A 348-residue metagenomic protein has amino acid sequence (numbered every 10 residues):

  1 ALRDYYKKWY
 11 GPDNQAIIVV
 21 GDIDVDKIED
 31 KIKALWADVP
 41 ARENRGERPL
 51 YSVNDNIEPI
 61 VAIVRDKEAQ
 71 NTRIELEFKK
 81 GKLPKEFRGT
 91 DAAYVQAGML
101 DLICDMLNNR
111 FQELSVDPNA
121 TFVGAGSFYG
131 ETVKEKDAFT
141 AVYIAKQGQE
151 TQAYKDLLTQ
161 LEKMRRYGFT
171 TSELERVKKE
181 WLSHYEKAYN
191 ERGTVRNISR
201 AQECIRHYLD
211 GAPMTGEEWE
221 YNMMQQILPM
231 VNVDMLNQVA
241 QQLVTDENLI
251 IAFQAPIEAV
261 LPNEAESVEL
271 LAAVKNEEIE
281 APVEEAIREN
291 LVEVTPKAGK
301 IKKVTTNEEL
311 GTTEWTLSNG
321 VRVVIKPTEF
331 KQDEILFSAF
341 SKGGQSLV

Functional and structural regions predicted by a protein language model:
A1-Q15, D26, S346: A conserved hydrophobic secondary-structure block that centers on an alpha-helix together with its immediately flanking
A1-Y5, G98, D105-Q112, D156-T159 (+1 more regions): Acidic/histidine-enriched segments that form metal/cofactor-coordinating and catalytic pocket/exosite environments
D4-P12, E131-D137, E217, W315 (+1 more regions): Short, flexible turn/loop "capping" segments at secondary-structure junctions
D4-Y6, A62-V64, G126-E131, I325-K326: Short beta-strand/turn micro-motifs at beta-sheet edges
A16, D24-G98, I103-Q112, V116 (+3 more regions): Proteolytic maturation boundary segments
G21-D26, K146-Q149: Helix N-cap motif at beta-to-alpha junctions
E77, C104-I144, Q202-R206: A structural supersecondary motif
E131-N190, D210-A212, Q226, M230 (+1 more regions): M16/insulysin-pitrilysin zinc metalloprotease superfamily fold
